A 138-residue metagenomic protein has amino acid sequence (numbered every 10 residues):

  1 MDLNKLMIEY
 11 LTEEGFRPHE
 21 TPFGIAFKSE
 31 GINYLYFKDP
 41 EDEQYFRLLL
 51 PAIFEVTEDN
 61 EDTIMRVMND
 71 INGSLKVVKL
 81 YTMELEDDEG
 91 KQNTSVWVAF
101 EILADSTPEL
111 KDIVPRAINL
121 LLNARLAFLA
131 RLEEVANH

Functional and structural regions predicted by a protein language model:
M1-E41: Charge-rich, low-complexity N-terminal segments
F23-S29, L48, V96-V98: Generic recognition of long tandem-repeat/solenoid scaffolds
G31-D62: Long, continuous compositionally biased terminal/linker segments
L50-A99: Short, internal acidic amphipathic alpha-helical interface segments that mediate docking to partner proteins
A104-A117: A short acidic/glycine-rich loop-to-helix N-cap element
I118-A124: Glycine-rich, aromatic-bearing surface loops/beta-hairpins
A127-F128: Long, charge-dense
L132-H138: Short, highly charged C-terminal tails/helix-capping segments
